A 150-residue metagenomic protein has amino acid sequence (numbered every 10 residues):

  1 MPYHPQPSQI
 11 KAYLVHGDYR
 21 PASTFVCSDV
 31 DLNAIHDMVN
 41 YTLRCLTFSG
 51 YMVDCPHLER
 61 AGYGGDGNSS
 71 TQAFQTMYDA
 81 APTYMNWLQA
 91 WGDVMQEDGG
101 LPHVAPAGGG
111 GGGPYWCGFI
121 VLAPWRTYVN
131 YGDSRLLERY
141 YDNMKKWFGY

Functional and structural regions predicted by a protein language model:
M1-A34: Extended acidic/polar, glycine-enriched regions that form or flank non-catalytic beta-rich accessory modules
Q9-V15, M38-F48, A90-G100: Active-site-adjacent bridging/hinge elements
T24-C27, D31, G62, T76-A80 (+1 more regions): Catalytic cores of large soluble enzymes that bind and process phosphate-bearing ligands
V26-N40, S49-G50, D54: Activation corresponds to long, low-complexity, non-globular regions
Y51-G64, A105-C117: Solvent-exposed loop and edge beta-strand segments that line ligand/cofactor-binding and catalytic clefts
H57-Y78: Extended ligand-binding clefts on enzyme/binding-domain cores
Y78-Y150: Helix-terminus loop motifs that line ligand-binding clefts
